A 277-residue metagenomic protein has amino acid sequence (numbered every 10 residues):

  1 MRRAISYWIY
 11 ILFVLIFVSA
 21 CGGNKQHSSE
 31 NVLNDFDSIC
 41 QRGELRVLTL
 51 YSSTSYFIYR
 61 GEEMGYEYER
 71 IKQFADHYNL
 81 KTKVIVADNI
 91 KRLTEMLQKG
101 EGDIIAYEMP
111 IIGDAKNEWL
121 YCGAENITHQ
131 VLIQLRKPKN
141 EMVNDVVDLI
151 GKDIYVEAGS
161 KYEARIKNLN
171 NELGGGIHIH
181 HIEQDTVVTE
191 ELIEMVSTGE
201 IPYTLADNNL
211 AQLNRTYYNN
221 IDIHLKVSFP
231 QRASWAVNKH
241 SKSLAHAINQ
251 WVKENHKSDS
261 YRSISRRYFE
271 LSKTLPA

Functional and structural regions predicted by a protein language model:
V18-A20: C-terminal motif of bacterial Sec signal peptides marking the signal peptidase cleavage site
G23-M109, G113-N117, H180-V187, I248: Extracytoplasmic small-molecule ligand-binding "clamshell" domains of the periplasmic binding protein/Venus flytrap
N24-S28, K161-H181, Y218-H224, K253-A277: Ligand-binding clefts/hinges and TM-proximal coupling segments of bilobed small-molecule sensing domains
S28, L50-S52, A124-L135, K139 (+3 more regions): Periplasmic-binding protein-like
S52, R60-E63, P110-I111, L135-N140 (+3 more regions): Short coil/turn segments
F74, L97-Q98, L149, L192-S197 (+2 more regions): Hydrophobic residues within well-ordered alpha-helices
K91, E95, Y107-E118, R165-E172 (+1 more regions): A ligand-binding cleft/hinge motif common to bilobed small-molecule-binding domains
G123, R136-I154, L169: Flexible hinge/capping segments at coil-to-helix
